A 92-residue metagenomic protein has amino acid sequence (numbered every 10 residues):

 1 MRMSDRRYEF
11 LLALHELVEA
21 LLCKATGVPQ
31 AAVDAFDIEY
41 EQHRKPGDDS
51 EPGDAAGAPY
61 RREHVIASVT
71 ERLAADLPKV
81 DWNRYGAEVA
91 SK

Functional and structural regions predicted by a protein language model:
M1-F10, K24-K92: Metalloprotease/metallohydrolase-associated module, dominated by Zn2+-dependent proteases
L11-C23: Active-site recognition of the HExxH zinc-binding catalytic motif
